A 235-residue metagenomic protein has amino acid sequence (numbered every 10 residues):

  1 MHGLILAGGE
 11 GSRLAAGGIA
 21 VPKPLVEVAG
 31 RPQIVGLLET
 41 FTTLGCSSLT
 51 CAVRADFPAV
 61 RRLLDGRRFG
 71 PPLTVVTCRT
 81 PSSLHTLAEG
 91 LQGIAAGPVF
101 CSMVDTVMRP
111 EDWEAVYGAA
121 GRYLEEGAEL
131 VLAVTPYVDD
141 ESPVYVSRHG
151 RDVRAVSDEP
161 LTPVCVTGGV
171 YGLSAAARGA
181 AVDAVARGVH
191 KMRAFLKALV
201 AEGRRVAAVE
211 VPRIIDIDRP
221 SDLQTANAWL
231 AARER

Functional and structural regions predicted by a protein language model:
M1-I19: N-terminal nucleotide-binding beta1-loop-alpha1 segment
H2, S47-L49, P72, P98 (+2 more regions): Residues at the starts of beta-strands that form the adenosine-phosphate
A20-V35: Short catalytic helix/loop segments, enriched in acidic residues and glycine and frequently bearing histidine
R31-S48: A short, N-terminal amphipathic alpha-helix
T50-R54, L132-V134: Short internal beta-strands
D56-P58: A conserved acidic beta->alpha catalytic loop
V60-R61, R68-Y145: Conserved beta-loop-beta/alpha segment of the NTase-like Rossmann-fold superfamily that binds/positions NTPs
E114, L124, D152-R235: Catalytic-core segments of class I nucleotidyltransferases/pyrophosphorylases that form NMP-activated intermediates
